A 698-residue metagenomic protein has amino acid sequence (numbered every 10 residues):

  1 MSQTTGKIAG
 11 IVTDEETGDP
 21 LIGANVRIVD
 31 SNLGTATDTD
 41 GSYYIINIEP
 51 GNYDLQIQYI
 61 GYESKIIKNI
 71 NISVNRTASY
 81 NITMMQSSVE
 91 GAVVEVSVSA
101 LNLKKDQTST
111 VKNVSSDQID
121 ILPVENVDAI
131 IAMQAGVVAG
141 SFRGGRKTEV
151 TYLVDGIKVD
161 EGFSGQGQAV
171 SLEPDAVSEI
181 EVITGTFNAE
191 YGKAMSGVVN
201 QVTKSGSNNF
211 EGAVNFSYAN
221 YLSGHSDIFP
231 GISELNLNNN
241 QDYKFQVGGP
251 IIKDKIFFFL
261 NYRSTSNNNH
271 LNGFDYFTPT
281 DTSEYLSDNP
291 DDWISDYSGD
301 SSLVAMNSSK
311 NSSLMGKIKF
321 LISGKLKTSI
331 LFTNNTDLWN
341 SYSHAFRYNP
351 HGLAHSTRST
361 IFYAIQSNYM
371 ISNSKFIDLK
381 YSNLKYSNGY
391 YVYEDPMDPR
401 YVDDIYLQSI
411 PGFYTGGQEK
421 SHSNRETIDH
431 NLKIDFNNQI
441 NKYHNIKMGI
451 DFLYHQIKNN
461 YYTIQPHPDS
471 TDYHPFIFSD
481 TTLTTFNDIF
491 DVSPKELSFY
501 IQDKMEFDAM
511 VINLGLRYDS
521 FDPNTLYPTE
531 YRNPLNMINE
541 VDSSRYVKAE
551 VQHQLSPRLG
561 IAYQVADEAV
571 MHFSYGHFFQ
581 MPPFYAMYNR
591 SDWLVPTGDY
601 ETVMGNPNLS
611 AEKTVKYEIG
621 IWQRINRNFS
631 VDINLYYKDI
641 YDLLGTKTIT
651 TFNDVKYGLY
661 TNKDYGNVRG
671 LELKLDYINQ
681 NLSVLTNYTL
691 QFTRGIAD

Functional and structural regions predicted by a protein language model:
S2-S97, K104: Periplasm-facing N-terminal accessory domains of Gram-negative outer-membrane beta-barrel systems
E63, K68-Y80, A92-S205, N240-K244 (+1 more regions): Periplasmic N-terminal accessory/gating domains of Gram-negative outer-membrane beta-barrel systems
F216-L222, I251-K253, S264-N268, N334-L338 (+9 more regions): Transmembrane beta-strands of outer-membrane beta-barrel pores
N236-L338, R358-K375, P557: Transmembrane beta-barrel wall of Gram-negative outer-membrane proteins
F274-S302, Y342-L353, Y391-K420, Q465-N487 (+4 more regions): Solvent-exposed loop segments that connect transmembrane elements
S329-Y500, I538-D542: Replace "related TpsB outer-membrane translocases also match" with "some related outer-membrane beta-barrels such as
S382, T427-D429, N437, N441-N445 (+2 more regions): Structural signature of Gram-negative outer-membrane beta-barrels, strongest in the C-terminal barrel of TonB-dependent
Y636-I640, L644-T646, T650-T651, V655-D698: Gram-negative outer-membrane beta-barrel transporters
